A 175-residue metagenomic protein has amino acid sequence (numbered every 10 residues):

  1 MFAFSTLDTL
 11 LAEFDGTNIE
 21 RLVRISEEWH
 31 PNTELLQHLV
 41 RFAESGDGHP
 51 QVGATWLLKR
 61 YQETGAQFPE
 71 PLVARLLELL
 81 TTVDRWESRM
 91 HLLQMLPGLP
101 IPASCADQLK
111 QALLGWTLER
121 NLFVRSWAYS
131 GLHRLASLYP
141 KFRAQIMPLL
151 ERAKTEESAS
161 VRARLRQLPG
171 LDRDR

Functional and structural regions predicted by a protein language model:
M1-V52, E63, R173: N-terminal alpha-helical scaffold/docking segments in eukaryotic complex subunits
F4, D15-I19, G48-H49, R85-E87 (+3 more regions): Alpha-helix N-cap/helix-start positions at coil->helix boundaries
F4-S5, P31-A43, A66-L79, A103-W116 (+2 more regions): Amphipathic alpha-helical scaffolding segments comprising HEAT/armadillo-like alpha-solenoid repeats
I19-V23, Q37, V52-T55, W86-L93 (+2 more regions): Alpha-solenoid HEAT/ARM repeat scaffold
S45-L79, V83: A glycine-rich, hydrophobic loop/mini-helix early in the fold
G46, L80-D84, I101, W116 (+4 more regions): Structural signature of alpha-solenoid helical repeat scaffolds
K59, P97, H133-R134, R166-G170: Structural signature of alpha-helical solenoid repeat scaffolds
H91-S130: A mid-sequence interfacial segment
